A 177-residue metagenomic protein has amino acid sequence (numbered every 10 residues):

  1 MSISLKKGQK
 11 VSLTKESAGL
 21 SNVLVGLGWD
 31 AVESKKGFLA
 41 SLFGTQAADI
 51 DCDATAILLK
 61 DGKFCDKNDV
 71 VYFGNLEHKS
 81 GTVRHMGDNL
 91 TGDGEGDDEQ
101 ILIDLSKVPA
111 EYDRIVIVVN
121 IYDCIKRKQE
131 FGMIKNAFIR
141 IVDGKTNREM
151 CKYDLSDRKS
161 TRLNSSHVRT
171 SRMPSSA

Functional and structural regions predicted by a protein language model:
M1-R162, S166-R172, A177: Intrinsic-disorder/low-complexity signal
